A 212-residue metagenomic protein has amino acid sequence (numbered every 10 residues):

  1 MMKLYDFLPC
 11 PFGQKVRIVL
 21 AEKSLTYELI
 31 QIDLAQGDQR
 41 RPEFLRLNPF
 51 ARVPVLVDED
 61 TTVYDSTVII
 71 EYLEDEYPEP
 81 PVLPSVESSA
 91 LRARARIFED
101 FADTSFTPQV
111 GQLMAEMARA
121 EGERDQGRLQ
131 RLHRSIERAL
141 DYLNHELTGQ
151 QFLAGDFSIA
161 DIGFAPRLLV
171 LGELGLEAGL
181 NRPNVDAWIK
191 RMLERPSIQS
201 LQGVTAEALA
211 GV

Functional and structural regions predicted by a protein language model:
M1-Q130, N144: GST-like domain detector, emphasizing the conserved glutathione-binding G-site in the N-terminal thioredoxin-like
L34-A35, V185, A206: Conserved beta-strand edge residues that scaffold enzyme active sites
G37-D38, E74, I189, L209-G211: Short secondary-structure boundary/hinge segments and terminal tails
R46, E194, G203: Phosphate-coordinating loops and pocket residues in cytosolic domains that bind phosphorylated ligands
V68, N184, S197, G203: Residue-level recognition of oxygen-bearing side chains
A90, A102-P196: GST-like fold's C-terminal all-alpha helical module
L201-V212: Terminal-tail/helix-coil boundary detector
